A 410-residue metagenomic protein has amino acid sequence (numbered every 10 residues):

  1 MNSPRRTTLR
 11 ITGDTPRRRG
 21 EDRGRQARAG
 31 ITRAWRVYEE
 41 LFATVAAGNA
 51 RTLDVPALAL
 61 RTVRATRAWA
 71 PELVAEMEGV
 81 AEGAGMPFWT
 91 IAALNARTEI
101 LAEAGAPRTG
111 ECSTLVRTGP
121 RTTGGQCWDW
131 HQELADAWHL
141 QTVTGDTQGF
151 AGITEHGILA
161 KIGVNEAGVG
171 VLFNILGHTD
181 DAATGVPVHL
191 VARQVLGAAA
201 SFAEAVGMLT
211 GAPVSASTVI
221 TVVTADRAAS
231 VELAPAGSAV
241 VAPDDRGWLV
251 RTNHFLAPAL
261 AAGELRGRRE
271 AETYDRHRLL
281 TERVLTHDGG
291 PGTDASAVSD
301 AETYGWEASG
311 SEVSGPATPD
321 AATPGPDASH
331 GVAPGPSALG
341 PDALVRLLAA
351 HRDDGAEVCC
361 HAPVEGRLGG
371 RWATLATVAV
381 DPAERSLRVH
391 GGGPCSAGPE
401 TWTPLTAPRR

Functional and structural regions predicted by a protein language model:
M1-G110, A198-V219, T224-S230, A234-A236 (+2 more regions): C-terminus-biased signal that marks the final domain/tail of proteins
L9, Q141, A151, S296-S299 (+3 more regions): Residue-level marker of intrinsically disordered, low-complexity segments enriched for small/polar residues
A96-L190, L375-V378, L387-R388: Internal mixed beta-strand/loop scaffold within catalytic domains of large alpha/beta enzymes
W130-Q132, G177-T179, A236-S238, P394-A397: Short, surface-exposed beta-strand-loop junctions and turns on beta-sheet-rich folds
R193-G197: Short, well-ordered beta-strand elements within core beta-sheets of diverse protein domains
V240-D244: Acidic, Ser/Thr-rich peripheral helices and adjacent loops at domain boundaries
L285-A343: Intrinsically disordered, low-complexity terminal tails and inter-domain linkers enriched for S/T/G/P/D/E
